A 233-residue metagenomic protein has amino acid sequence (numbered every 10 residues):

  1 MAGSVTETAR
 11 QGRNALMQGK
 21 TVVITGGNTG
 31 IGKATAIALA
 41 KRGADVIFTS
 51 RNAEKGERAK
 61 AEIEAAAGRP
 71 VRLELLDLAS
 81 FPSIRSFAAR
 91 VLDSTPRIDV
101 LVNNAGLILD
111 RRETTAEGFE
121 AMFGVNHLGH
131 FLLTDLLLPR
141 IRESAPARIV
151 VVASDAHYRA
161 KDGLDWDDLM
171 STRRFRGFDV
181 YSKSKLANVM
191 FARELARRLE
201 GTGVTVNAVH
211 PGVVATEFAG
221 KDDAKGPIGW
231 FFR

Functional and structural regions predicted by a protein language model:
A2-D222: Rossmann-fold NAD(P)H-dependent dehydrogenase/reductase core
L169-T172, K225-R233: A short C-terminal helix-loop "cap" of Rossmann-like NAD(P)-dependent dehydrogenase/epimerase domains
